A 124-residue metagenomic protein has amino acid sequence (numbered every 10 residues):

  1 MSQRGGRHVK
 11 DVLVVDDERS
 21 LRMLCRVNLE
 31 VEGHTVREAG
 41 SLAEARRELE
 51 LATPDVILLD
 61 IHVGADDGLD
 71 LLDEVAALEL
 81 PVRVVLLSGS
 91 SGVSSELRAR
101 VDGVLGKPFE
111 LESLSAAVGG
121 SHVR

Functional and structural regions predicted by a protein language model:
M1-L13, D73, E110-R124: Non-catalytic signal-transmission and effector/linker regions of two-component phosphorelay proteins
R22, G64: The feature encodes the CheY-like receiver
M23-V31: Charged docking surfaces used in two-component/phosphorelay signaling
E38-V56: Acidic, metal-coordinating helix/loop segments flanking the phosphotransfer/catalytic sites of two-component signaling
S41, D67-D70: Acidic catalytic/metal-coordinating carboxylates
D60: Active-site residues of response regulator receiver
D70, S90-G106, E112, A116: Alpha4 helix (beta4-alpha4-beta5 surface) of REC/receiver domains from two-component response regulators
V85-S88: Hydrophobic/aromatic residues positioned on beta-strands within the core alpha/beta folds
